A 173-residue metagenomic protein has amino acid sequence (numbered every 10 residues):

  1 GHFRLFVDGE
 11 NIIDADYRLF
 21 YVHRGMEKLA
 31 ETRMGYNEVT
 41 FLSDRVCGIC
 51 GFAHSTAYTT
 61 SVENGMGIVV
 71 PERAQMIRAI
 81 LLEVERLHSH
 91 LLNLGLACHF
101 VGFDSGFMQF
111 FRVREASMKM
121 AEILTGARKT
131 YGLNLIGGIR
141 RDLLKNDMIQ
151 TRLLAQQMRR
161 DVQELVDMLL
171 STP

Functional and structural regions predicted by a protein language model:
G1-P173: Active-site bordering "gate/hinge" segments that shape substrate access to catalytic or cofactor-binding pockets
